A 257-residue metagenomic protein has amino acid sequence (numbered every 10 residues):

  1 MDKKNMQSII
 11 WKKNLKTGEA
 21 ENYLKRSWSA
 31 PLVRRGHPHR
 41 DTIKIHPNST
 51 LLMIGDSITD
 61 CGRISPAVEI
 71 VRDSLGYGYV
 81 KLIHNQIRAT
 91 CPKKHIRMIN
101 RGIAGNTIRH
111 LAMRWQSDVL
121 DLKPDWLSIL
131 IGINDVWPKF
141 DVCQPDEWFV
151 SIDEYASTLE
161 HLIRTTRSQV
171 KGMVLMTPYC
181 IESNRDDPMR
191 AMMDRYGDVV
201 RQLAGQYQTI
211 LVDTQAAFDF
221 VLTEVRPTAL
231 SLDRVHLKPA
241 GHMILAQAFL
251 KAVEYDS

Functional and structural regions predicted by a protein language model:
D2-K44: Short coil-to-helix leader/linker segments, especially the first N-terminal amphipathic alpha-helix with its helix
K12-K13, S57, A67, Q247: Compositionally biased, intrinsically disordered low-complexity segments
R34, R40-P47, Y77-G78, L82-R97 (+1 more regions): Alpha-helical cap/lid subdomain in secreted, periplasmic, or secretory-pathway luminal O-acyl-processing enzymes
R35-D73: Short glycine-rich His-centered loop
N100: A polyanion-binding, active-site-adjacent surface
